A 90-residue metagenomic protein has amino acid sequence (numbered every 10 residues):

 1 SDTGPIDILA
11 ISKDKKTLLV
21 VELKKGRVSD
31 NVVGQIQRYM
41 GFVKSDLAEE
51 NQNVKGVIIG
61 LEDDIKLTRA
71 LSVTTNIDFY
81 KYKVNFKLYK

Functional and structural regions predicted by a protein language model:
S1-K90: Charged, terminal alpha-helix-loop-beta segments that serve as non-catalytic nucleic-acid engagement and/or assembly
